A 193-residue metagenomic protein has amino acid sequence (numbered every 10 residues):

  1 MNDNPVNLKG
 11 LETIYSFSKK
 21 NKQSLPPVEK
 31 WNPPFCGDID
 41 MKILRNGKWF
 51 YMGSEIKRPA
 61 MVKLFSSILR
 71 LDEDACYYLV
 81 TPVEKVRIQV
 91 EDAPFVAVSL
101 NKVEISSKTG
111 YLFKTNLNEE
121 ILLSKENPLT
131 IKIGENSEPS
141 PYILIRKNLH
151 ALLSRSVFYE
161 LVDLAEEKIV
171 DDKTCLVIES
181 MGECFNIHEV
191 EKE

Functional and structural regions predicted by a protein language model:
M1-E193: Long, non-globular segments of proteins
